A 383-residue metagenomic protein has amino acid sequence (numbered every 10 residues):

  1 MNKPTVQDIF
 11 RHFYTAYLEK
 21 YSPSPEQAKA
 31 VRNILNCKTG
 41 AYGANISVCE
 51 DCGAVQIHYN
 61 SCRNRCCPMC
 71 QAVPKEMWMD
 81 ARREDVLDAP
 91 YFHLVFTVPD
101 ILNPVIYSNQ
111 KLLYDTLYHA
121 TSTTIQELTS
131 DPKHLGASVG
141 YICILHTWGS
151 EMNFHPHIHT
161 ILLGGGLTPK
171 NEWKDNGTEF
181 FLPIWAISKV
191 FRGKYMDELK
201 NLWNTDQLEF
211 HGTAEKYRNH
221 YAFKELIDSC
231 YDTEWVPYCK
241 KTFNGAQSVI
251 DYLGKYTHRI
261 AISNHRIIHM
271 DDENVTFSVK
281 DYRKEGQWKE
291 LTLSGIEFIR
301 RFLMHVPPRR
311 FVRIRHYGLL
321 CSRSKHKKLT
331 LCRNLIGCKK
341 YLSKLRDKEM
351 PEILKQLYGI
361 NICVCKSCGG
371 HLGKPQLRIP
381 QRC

Functional and structural regions predicted by a protein language model:
M1-C383: Beta->alpha loop/short-helix hinge microenvironment recognizer with preference for catalytic Tyr/His contexts
